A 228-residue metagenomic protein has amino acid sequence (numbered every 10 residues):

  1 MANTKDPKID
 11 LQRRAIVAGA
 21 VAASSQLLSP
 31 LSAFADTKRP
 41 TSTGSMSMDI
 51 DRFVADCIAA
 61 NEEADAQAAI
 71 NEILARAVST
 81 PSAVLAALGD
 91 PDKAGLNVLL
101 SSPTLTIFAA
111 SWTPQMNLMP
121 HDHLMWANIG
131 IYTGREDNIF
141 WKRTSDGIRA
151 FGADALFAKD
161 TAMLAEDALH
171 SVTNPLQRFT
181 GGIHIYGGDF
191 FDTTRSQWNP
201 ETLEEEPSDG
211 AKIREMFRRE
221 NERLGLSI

Functional and structural regions predicted by a protein language model:
A2-A23: N-terminal secretory signal peptides and thylakoid transit peptides that target proteins across membranes
L28-E62: C-terminal segment of N-terminal export signals and the immediately downstream linker at the start of the mature
L85-M116: A short glycine-rich, His/Asp/Glu-containing loop-to-beta-strand
L105, M116-N128: A short beta-loop-beta micro-motif enriched in histidine and acidic residues
N117-M119, D137, D160-V172, T180: Histidine-centered metal-chelating micro-motifs
M125-I139: Glycine- and acidic-residue-biased ligand/ion/polar-headgroup-sensing regions
S145-D167: Short acidic-glycine-tyrosine-enriched beta hairpin
Q177-G225: Double-stranded beta-helix
